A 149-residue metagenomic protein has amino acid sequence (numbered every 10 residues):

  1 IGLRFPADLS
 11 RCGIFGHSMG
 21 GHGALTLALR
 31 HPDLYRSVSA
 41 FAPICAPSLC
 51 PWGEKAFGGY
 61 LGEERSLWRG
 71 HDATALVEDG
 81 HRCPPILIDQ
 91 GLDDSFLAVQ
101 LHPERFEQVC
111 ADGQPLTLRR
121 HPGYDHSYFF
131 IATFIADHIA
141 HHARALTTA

Functional and structural regions predicted by a protein language model:
I1-A149: Non-catalytic cap/lid and distal C-terminal segments of serine-dependent acyl enzymes
